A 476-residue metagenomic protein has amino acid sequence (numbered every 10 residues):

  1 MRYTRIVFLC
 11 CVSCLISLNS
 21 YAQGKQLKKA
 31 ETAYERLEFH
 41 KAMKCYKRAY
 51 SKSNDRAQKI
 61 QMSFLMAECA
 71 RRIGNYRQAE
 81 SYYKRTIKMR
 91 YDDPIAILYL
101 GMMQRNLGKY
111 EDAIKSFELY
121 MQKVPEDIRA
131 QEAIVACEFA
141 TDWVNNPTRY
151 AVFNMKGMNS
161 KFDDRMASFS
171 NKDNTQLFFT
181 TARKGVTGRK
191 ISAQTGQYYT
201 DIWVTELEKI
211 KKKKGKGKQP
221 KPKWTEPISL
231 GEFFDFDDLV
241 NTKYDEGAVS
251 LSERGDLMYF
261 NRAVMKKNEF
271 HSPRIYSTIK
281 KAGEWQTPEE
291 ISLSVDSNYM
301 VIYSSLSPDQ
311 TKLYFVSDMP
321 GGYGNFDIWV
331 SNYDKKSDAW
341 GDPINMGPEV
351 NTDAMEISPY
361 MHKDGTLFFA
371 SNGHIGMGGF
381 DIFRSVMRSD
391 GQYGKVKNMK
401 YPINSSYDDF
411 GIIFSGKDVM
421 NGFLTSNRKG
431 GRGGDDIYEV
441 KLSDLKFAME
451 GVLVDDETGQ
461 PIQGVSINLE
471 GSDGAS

Functional and structural regions predicted by a protein language model:
A49, R85-T86, L119-Y120: Canonical positions in the second alpha-helix
N54-A57, Y91, P125: Short coil turns that delineate tetratricopeptide repeat
K59-M62, A96, A130: TPR alpha-solenoid repeat register
Y76, Y99, N106-V452, D456-A475: Short, conserved micro-motifs composed of acidic
